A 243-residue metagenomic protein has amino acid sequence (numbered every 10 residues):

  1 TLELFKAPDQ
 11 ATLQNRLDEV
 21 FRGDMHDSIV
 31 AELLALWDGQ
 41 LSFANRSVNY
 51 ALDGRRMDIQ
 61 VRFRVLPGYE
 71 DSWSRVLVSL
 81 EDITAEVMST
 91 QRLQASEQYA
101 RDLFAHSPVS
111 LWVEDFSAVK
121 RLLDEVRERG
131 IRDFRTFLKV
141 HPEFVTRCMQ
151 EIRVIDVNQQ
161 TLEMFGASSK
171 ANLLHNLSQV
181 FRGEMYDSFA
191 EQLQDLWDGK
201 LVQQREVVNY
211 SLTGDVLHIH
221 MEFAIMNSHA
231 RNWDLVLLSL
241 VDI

Functional and structural regions predicted by a protein language model:
T1-E3, A7, A11, N15 (+5 more regions): PAS/LOV sensory domain surfaces, especially short acidic/polar patches at coil-to-helix junctions
E3, D27, F43, Y50-M57 (+4 more regions): PAS-family sensory domains
E3-Q10, N15-S28, L34-S42, M164-K170 (+2 more regions): PAS/GAF/H-NOX family sensory domains and closely associated sensor/linker modules
E32, N45-Y50, Q60-R64, S79 (+5 more regions): PAS-family sensory domains
L34-D38, V48-R55, P67-G68, Q194-D198 (+1 more regions): PAS-family sensory domains
R55, V61-V76, L212-V216, M221-V236: Short loop/turn elements at sensory-signaling interfaces that couple input to output
E81-S96, V241-I243: PAS-associated C-terminal cap
R92-R147: PAS/LOV and related PAS-like sensory modules
